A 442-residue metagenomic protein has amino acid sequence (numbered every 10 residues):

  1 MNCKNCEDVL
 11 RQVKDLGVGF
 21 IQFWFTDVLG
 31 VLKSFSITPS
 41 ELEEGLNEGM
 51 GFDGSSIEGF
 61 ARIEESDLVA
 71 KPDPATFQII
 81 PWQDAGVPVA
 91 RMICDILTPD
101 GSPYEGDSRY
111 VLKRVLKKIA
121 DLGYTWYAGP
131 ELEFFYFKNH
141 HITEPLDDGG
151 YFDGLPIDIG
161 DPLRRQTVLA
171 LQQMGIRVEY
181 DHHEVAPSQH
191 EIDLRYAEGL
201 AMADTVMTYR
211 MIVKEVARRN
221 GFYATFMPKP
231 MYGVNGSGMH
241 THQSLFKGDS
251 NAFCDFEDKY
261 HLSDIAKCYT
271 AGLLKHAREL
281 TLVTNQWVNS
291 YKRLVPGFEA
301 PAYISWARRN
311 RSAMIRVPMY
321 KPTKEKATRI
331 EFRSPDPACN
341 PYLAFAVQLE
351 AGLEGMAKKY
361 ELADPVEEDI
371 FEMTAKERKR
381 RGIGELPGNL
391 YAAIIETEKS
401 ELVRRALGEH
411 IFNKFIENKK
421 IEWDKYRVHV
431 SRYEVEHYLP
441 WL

Functional and structural regions predicted by a protein language model:
M1-L442: Glycine-rich, acidic/polar active-site loops that bind/position phosphate-bearing ligands
